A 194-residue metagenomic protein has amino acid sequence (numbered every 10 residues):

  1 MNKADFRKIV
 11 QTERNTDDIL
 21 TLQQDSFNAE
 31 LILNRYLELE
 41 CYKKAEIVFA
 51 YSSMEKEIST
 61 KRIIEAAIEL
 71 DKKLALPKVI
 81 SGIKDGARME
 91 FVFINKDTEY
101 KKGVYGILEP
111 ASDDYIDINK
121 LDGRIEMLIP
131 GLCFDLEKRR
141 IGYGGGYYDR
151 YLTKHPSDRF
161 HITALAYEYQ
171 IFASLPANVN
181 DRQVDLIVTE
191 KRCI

Functional and structural regions predicted by a protein language model:
M1-K120: N-terminal active-site beta-alpha-beta segment that forms phosphate/nucleotide-binding and substrate-recognition loops
I83-I194: Conserved phosphate- and dinucleotide-binding cores of soluble alpha/beta proteins, encompassing both enzyme active
